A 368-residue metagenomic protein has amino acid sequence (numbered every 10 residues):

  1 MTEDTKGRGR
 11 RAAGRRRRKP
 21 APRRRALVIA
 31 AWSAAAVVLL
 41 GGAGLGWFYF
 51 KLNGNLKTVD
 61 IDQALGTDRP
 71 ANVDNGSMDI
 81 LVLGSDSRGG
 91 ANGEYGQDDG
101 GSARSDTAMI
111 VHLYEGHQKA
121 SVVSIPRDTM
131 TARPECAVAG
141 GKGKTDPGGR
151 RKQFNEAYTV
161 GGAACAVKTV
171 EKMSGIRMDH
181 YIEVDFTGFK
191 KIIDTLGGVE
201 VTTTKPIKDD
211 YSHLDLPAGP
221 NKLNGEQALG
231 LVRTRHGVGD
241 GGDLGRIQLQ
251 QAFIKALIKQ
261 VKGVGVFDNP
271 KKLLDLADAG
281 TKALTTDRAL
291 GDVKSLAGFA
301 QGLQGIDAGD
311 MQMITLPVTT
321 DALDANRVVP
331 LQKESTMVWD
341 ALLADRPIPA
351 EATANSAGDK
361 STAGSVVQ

Functional and structural regions predicted by a protein language model:
T2-Q368: Non-catalytic, solvent-exposed segments at the cell envelope interface
